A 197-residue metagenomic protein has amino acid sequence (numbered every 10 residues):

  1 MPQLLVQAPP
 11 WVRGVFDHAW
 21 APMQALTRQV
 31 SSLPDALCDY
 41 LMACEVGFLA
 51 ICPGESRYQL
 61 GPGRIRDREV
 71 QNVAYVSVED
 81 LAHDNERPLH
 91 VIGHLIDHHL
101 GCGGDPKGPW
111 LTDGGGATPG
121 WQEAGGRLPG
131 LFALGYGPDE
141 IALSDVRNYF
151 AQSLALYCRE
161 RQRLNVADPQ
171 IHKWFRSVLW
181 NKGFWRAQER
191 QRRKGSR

Functional and structural regions predicted by a protein language model:
P2-D17, P22, C38-R197: Active-site-flanking segments in enzyme catalytic domains
V30, P34-L37: Generic structural signal for alpha-helix starts
